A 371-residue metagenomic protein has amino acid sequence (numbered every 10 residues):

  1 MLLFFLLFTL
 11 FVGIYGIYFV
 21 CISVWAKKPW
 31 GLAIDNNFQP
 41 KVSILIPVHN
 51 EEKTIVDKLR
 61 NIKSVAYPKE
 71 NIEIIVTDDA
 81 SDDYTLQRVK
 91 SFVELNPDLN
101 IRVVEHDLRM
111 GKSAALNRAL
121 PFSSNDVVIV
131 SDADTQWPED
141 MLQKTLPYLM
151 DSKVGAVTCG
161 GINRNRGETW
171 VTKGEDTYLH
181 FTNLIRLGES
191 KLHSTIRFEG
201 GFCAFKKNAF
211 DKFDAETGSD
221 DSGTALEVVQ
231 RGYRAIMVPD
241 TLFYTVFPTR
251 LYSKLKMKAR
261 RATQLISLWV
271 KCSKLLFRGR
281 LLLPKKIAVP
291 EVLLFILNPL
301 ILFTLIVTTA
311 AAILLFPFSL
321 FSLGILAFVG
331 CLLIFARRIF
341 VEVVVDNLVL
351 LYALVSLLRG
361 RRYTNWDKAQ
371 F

Functional and structural regions predicted by a protein language model:
M1-F38, V349, A353: N-terminal membrane-anchoring/stem segments of glycan-assembly enzymes
K28-F38, S253, M257-L326, R361-F371: Basic/Trp-rich segment in TM-proximal cytosolic loops or flexible interdomain/linker regions
R60-N71: Short, acidic, metal-binding catalytic loop of nucleotide-sugar glycosyltransferases
I72-E73, L86-F122, G160, K173-E175 (+2 more regions): Conserved donor nucleotide-binding strand/loop of the catalytic core
D78-Q87, L108, T135: A conserved acidic beta->alpha catalytic loop
A114-A115, E139-T217: Long helical/loop segments within the catalytic core of UDP-sugar-dependent glycosyltransferases, especially the large
V128: Short aromatic/hydrophobic "clamp" motif used to bind/position activated sugar donors
L149-F181, E216-T217, A225-I287, V345-L348 (+1 more regions): Catalytic donor/gating beta->alpha subdomain of glycosyltransferases that bind UDP-sugars
